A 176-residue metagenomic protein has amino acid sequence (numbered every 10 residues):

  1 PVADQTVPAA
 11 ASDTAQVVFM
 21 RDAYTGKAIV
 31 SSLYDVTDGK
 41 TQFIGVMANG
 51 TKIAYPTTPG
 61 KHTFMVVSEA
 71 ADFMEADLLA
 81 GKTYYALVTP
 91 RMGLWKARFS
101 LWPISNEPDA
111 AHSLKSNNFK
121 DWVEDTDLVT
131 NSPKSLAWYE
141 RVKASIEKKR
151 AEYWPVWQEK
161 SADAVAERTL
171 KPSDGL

Functional and structural regions predicted by a protein language model:
P1-K61, M65-L176: Short loop/turn and low-complexity linker motifs enriched in small/turn-promoting residues
